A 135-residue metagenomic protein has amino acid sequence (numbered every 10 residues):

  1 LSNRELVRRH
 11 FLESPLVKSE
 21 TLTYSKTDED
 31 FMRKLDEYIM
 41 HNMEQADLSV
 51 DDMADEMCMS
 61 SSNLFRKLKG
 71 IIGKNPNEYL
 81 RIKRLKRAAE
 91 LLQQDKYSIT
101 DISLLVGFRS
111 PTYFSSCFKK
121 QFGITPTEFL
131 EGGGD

Functional and structural regions predicted by a protein language model:
L1-E13: The C-terminal output helix
N42-D47, N75-P76, K96, T125-P126: Short helix/strand-capping hinge loops at secondary-structure junctions that flank key functional elements
D51, N77, T100, S116 (+1 more regions): Residues within the helices of the helix-turn-helix
D51, S62, S98-D101, P111-T112: Residues within helix-turn-helix
E56, L105-V106, Q121: Residues within the alpha-helical elements of helix-turn-helix
N63-L68, Y113-F114, F118: Short hydrophobic/aromatic patch on the recognition helix
G70-R109, E131-D135: Terminal helix-turn-helix DNA-binding modules in bacterial transcription factors
S116-D135: …primarily DNA-binding HTH/wHTH and HhH modules…
